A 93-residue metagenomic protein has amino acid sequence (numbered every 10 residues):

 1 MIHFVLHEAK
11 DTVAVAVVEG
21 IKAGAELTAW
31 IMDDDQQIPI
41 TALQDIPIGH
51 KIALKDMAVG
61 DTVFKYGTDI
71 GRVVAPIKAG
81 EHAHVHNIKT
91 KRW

Functional and structural regions predicted by a protein language model:
I2-W93: N-terminal small-residue-enriched
